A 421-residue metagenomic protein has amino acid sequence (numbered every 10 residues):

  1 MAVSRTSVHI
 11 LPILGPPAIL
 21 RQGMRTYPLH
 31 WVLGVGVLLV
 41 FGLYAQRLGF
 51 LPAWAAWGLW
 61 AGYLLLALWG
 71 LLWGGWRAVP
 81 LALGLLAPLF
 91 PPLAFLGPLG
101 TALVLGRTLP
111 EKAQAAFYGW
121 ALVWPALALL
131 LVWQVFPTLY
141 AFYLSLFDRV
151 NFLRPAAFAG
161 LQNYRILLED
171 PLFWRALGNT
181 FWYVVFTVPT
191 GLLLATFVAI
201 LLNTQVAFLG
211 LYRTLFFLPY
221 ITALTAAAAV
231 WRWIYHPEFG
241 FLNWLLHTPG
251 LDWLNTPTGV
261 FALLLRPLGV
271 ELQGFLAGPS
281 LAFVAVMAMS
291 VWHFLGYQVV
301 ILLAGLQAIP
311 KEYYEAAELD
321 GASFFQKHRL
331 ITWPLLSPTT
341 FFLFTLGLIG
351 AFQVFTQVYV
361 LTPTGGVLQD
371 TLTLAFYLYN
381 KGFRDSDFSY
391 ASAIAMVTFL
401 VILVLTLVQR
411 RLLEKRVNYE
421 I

Functional and structural regions predicted by a protein language model:
M1-S4, D320: Intrinsic disorder/low-complexity segments
V3-L144, G178, W182, L193-A229 (+3 more regions): N-terminal signal-anchor/first transmembrane alpha helix
A115-I421: A structural signal for multi-pass alpha-helical bundles of membrane permease subunits that mediate small-molecule
